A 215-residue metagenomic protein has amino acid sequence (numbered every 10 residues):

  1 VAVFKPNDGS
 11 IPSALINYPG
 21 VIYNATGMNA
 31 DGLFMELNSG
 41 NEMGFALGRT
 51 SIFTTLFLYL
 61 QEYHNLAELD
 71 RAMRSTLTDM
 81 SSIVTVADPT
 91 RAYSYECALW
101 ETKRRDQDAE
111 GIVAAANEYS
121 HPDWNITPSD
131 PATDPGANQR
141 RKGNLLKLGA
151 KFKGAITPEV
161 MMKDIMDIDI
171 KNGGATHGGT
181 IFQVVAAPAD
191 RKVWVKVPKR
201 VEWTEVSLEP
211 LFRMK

Functional and structural regions predicted by a protein language model:
V1-K215: C-terminal, well-structured catalytic/ligand-binding subdomain of enzymes
